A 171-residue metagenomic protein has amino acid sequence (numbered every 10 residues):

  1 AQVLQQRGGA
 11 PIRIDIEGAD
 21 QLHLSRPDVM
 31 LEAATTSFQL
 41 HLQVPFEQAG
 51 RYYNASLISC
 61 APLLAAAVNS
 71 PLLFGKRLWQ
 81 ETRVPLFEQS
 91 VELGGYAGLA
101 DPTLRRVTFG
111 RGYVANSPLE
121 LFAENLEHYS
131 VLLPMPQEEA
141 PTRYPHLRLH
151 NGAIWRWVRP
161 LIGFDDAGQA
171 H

Functional and structural regions predicted by a protein language model:
A1-H171: Phosphate/nucleotide-binding catalytic core
